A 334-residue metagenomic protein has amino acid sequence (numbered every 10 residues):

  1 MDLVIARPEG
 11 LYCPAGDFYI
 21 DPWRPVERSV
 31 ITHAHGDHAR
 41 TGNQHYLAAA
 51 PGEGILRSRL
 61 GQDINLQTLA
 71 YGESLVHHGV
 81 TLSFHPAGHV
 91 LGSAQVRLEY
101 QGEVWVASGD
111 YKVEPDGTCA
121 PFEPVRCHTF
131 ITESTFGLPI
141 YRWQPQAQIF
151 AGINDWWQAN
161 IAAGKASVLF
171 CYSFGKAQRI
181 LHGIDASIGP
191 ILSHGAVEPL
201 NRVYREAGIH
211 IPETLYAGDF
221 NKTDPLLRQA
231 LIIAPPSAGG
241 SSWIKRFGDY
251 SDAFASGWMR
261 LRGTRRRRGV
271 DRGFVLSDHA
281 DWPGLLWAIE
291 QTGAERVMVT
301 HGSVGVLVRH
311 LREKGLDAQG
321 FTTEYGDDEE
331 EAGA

Functional and structural regions predicted by a protein language model:
D2-A15, Y19-R24, R28, A34-V168 (+2 more regions): His/Asp/Glu-rich metal-coordinating catalytic cores of metallo-dependent phosphodiesterases/hydrolases acting on
G10-W23, E73-L75, E213-R228, P236-I244: Short acidic low-complexity segments
E27-A34, N43-A50, G61-A70, G79-L82 (+5 more regions): Active-site regions of enzymes building and remodeling cell-envelope glycoconjugates
A39, S93, P115-D116, A177-I180 (+3 more regions): Short, well-ordered alpha-helical microsegments
G88-L98, Y111, P115-D116, F122 (+6 more regions): Active-site-proximal loop/helix segment associated with metal-binding centers of metalloenzymes
W105, N160, K165-L169, L227-A234 (+1 more regions): Generic beta-sheet signal
P124, L138-L215, F220-D224, R296-A334: Binuclear metal-ion centers of metallo-dependent hydrolases, dominated by the metallo-beta-lactamase
A186, G218-A334: C-terminal regulatory/interaction regions
